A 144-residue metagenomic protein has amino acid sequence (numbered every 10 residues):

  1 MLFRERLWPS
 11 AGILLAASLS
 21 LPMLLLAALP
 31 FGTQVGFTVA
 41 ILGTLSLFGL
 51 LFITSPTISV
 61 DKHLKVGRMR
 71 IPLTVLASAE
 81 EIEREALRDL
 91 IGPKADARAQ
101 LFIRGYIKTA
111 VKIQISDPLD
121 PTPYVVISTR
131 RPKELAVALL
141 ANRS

Functional and structural regions predicted by a protein language model:
M1-A28: N-terminal membrane-targeting/pre-transmembrane regions
E5, I115, T129: Pocket-edge structural micro-motifs
I13-L15, P123, L135-V137: Short acidic, gly/pro-rich beta-turn/loop elements at beta-sheet edges and active-site/ligand-binding grooves
S18-S20, T44-L45, P56, K112-S116: Hydrophobic, well-ordered secondary-structure segments that either form specific early membrane-associated helices used
F31-A40: Short, aromatic-rich membrane-interface segments at the entry and exit of alpha-helical transmembrane domains
L42-E80: Conserved beta-hairpin
R68-V126: Non-transmembrane, membrane-adjacent beta-strand/coil modules in membrane-associated proteins and peripheral
R130-S144: Cytosol-/stroma-facing membrane-proximal "stalk/adaptor" domains immediately downstream of transmembrane anchors
